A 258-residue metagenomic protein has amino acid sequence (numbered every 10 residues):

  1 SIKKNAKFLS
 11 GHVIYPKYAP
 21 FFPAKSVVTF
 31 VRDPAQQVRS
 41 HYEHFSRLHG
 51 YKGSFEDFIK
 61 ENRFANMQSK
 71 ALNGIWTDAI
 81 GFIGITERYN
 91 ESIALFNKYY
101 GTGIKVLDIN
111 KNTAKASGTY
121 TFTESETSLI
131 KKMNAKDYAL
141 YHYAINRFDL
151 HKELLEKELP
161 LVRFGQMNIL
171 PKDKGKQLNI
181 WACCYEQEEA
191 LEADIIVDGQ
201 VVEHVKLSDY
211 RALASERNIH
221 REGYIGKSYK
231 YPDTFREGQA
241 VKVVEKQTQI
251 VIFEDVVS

Functional and structural regions predicted by a protein language model:
S1-D108: PAPS-dependent sulfotransferase catalytic domain
G81-A135, V202-E203, L207-S208, A212-A214: The conserved 3'-phosphoadenosine-5'-phosphosulfate
E87, L95, L140, R147 (+1 more regions): Short alpha-helical scaffold segments that flank and stabilize functional sites
S128-A139, Y143-F148, K152-E156: Pol beta-like nucleotidyltransferase catalytic core
R147, H151-S258: Basic, ligand-binding patches in group-transfer machinery, especially extracytoplasmic/periplasmic segments
